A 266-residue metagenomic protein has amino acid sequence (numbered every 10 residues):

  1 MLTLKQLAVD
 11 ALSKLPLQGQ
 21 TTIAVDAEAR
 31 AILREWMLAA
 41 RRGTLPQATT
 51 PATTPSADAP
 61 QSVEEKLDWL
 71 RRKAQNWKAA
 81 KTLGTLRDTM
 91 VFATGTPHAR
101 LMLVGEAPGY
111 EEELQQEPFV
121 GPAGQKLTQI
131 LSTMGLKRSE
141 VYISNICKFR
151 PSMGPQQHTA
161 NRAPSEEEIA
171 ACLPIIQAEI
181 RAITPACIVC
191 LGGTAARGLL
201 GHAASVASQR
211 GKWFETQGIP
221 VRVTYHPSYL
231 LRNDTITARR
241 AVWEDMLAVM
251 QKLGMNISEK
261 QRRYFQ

Functional and structural regions predicted by a protein language model:
L2, Q6-V9, P16, T21-Q266: A polyanion-binding, active-site-adjacent surface
